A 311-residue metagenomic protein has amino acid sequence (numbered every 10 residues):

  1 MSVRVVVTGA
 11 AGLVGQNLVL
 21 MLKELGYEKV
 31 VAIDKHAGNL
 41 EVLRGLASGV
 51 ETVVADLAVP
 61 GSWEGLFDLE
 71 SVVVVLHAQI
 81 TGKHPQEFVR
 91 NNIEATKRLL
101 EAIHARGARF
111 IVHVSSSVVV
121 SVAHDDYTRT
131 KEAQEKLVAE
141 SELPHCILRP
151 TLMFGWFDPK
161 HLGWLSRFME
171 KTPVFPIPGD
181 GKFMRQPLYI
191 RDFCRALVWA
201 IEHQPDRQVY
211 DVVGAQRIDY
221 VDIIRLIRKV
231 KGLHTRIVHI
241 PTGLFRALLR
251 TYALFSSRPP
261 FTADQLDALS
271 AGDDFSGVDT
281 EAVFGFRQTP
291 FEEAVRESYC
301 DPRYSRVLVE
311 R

Functional and structural regions predicted by a protein language model:
V5-L25: N-terminal Rossmann NAD(P)H-binding glycine-rich loop of SDR-like oxidoreductase domains
T8, I33, V73-H77, I111-S117 (+1 more regions): SDR active-site strand-loop-helix element
Y27-A37: Conserved glycine-rich Rossmann-like NAD(P)H-binding loop of the short-chain dehydrogenase/reductase
S48-R98, A102, S117-S121: NAD(P)H-binding glycine-rich loop region in Rossmannoid oxidoreductase-like domains and their noncatalytic homologs
E94-E132, S141, C146: Conserved Rossmann-fold NAD(P)-dependent oxidoreductase catalytic core, especially the SDR/UDP-sugar
K136-W156, S166: Conserved beta-loop-beta element that borders a ligand/cofactor-binding pocket
P159-W164, G179-I201, Q208: Substrate-positioning beta->alpha
A200-F261, G277, V283-R311: Mid/C-terminal beta-alpha module of Rossmann-like enzyme folds, strongest in SDR-family dehydrogenases/epimerases
